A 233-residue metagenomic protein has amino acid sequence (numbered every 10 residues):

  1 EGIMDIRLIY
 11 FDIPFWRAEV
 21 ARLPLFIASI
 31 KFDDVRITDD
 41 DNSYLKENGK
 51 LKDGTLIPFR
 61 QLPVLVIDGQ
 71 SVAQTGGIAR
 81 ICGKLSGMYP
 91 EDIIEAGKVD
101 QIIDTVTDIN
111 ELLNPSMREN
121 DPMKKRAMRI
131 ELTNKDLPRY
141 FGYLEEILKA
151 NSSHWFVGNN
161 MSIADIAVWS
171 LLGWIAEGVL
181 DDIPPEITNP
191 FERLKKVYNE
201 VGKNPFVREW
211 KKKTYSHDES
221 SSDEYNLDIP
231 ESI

Functional and structural regions predicted by a protein language model:
G2-E131, K135, R139, A150 (+3 more regions): GST-like domain detector, emphasizing the conserved glutathione-binding G-site in the N-terminal thioredoxin-like
G2-M4, P205-I233: C-terminal helix/juxtamembrane-tail motif
G83, L171-L172, K211: Active-site-flanking alpha-helical
M88, E146-N159, D181, N204-T214: Surface-exposed helix-capping loop/turn segments at secondary-structure junctions
V99, F156-I183, I187-K196, V201: GST superfamily/GST-like fold recognition
N110-M117, W174, V179, E209: Short amphipathic alpha-helical interaction/hinge segments
D136-Y143, L171, V197: Alpha-helical packing segments of well-folded alpha/beta enzyme cores
